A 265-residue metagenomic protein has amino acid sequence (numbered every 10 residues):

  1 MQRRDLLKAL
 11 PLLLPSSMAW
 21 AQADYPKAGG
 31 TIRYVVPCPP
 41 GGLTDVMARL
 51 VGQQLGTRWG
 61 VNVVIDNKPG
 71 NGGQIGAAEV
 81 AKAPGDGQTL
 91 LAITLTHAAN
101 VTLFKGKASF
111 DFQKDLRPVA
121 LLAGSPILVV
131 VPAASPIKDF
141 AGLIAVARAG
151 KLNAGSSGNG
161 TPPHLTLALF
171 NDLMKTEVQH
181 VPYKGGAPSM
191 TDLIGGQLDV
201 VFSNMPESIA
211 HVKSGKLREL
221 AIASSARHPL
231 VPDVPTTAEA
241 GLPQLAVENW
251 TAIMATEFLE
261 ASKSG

Functional and structural regions predicted by a protein language model:
D5, L10, N67, G72 (+9 more regions): Conserved functional loop/turn residues at catalytic and ligand-binding sites
D5-Q22: N-terminal export signals
A21-K114, K151, N159, K175-D199: N-terminal (or domain-start) structured segment
K82-Q88, T102-P188, W250-G265: Hinge/capping helix and adjacent helix->loop/strand transition within the periplasmic-binding protein
Q113, G124, E207-G265: C-terminal lobe and pocket-closing loops of periplasmic/extracytoplasmic Venus-flytrap solute-binding proteins
I144, N153-N159, P163-V234: Ligand-binding pocket segment of bilobal, Venus flytrap-like solute-binding proteins
